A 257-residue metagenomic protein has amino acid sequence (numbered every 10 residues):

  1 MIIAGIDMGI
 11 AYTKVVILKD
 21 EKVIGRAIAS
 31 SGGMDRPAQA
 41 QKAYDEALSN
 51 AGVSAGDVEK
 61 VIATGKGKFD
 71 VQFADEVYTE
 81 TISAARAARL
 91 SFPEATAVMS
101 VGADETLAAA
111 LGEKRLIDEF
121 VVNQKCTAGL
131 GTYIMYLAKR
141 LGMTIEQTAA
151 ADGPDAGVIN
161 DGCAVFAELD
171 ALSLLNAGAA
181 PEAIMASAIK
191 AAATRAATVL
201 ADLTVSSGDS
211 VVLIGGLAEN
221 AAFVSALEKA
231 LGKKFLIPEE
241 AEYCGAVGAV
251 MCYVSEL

Functional and structural regions predicted by a protein language model:
I3-A38, K42, I117-F120, Q124-C126: Short glycine-rich, Thr/Ser-proximal phosphate-binding strand/loop in the N-terminal lobe of ATP-dependent enzymes
I28-S30, A51-I82, R115-D118, G178: Short beta-strand-loop/turn "lid" adjacent to the catalytic site in phosphate-handling enzymes
G32, L116-P154, N160-C163, M251-C252: Glycine-rich phosphate-binding loop plus the immediately following alpha-helix
K66, T204-A230, A241-E242: Glycine-rich phosphate-binding loops at beta-strand->alpha-helix junctions
K66-L116, A201, G248-S255: Conserved phosphate-binding catalytic cores of ATP/NTP-utilizing and phosphoryl-transfer enzymes
E80-T81, E228-V247: Conserved phosphate-binding/catalytic loops in two-lobed NTP-binding clefts
G131-I134, P238-L257: Glycine-rich phosphate-binding/hydrolytic loop that grips phosphoryl groups
L169-D202, E242: Adenine-nucleotide phosphate-binding core of ATP-dependent small-molecule kinases
